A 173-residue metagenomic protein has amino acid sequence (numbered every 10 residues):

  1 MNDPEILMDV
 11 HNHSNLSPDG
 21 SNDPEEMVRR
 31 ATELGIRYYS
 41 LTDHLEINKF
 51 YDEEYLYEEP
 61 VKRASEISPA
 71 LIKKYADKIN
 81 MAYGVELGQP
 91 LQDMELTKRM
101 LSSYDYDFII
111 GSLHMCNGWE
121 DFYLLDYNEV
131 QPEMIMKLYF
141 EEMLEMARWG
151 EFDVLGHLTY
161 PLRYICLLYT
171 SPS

Functional and structural regions predicted by a protein language model:
N2-K137, E141: A metal-dependent hydrolase metal-coordination microenvironment
I135-L168: Hydrophobic, aromatic-enriched interface-forming segments
Y169-S173: Conserved small/polar residues in nucleotide/adenosyl-binding loops
